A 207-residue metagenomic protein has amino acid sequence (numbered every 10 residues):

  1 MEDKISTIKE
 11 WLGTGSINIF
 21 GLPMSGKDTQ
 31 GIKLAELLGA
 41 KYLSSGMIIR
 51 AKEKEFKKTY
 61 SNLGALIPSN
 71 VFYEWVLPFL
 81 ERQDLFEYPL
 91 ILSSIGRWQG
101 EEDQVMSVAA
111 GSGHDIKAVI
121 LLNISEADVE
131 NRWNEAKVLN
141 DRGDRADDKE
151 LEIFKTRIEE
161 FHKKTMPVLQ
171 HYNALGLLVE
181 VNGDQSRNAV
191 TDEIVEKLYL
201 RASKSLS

Functional and structural regions predicted by a protein language model:
M1-S207: Glycine-rich phosphate-binding loop of ATP-dependent small-molecule kinases
